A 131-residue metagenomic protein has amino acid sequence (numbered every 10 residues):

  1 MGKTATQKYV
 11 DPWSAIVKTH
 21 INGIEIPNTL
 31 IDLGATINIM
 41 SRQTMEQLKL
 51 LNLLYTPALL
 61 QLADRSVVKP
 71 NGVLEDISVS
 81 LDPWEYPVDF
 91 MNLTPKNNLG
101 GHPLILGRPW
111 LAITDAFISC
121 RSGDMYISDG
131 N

Functional and structural regions predicted by a protein language model:
M1-N131: Proline- and glycine-rich low-complexity segments
